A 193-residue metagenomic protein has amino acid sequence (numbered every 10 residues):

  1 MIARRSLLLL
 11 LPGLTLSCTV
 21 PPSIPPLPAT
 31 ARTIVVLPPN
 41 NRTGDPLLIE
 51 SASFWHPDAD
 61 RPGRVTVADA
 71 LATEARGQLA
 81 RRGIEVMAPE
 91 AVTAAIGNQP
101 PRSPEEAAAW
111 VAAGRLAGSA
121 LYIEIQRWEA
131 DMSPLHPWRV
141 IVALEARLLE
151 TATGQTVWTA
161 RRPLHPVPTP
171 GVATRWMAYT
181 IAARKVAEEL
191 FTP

Functional and structural regions predicted by a protein language model:
R4-L8: N-terminal export leaders
L11-C18: Hydrophobic h-region of N-terminal signal peptides that target proteins for export in Gram-negative bacteria
C18-M87, F191-P193: A structural "domain/chain start" motif
P39-R42, E124-A130, P163: Generic short beta-strand segments
H56-R61, V142-A143, L149-P193: Short secondary-structure boundary motifs at beta->alpha junctions and helix caps
V67, L71, A75, A107 (+2 more regions): Stable alpha-helical elements in mature extracytoplasmic
R81-Y122, Q126-E129: Short, solvent-exposed, polar/charged sequence segments at loop or secondary-structure edges
L135-R139: Short consensus segments that form the blades of beta-propeller domains, in both extracellular/periplasmic
